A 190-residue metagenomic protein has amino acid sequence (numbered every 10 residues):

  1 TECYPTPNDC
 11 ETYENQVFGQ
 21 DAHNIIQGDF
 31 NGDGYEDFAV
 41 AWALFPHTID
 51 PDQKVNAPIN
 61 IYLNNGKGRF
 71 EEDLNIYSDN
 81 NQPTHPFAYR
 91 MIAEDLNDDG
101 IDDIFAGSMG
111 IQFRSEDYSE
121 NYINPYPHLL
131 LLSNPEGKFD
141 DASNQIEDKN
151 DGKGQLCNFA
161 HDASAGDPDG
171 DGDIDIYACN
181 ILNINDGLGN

Functional and structural regions predicted by a protein language model:
T1-Q20, P58, Y62-P86, Y118-E120 (+2 more regions): Blade-edge motifs of beta-propeller repeat domains
T1-Y4, L44, D99, D171 (+1 more regions): Intrinsically disordered, low-complexity linker/propeptide segments enriched in Ser/Thr/Gly/Pro and acidic residues
D21-G32, F87-D98, F159-G170: Beta-propeller blade termini
H23, E36, I59-N60, Y89 (+4 more regions): Residue-level detector of short, conserved catalytic/binding motifs and their immediate flanks
F30, A43-L44, L96, M109-G110 (+2 more regions): Flexible loop residues that form catalytic and substrate-binding hotspots at small-molecule/glycan-binding clefts
G34-F38, G100-A106, G172-A178: Glycine-aliphatic tripeptides that mark coil-to-beta-strand junctions in extracellular and membrane proteins
W42-N56, G107-P125: Short, conserved, GDST-rich strand-edge loop motifs in beta-rich repeat architectures
